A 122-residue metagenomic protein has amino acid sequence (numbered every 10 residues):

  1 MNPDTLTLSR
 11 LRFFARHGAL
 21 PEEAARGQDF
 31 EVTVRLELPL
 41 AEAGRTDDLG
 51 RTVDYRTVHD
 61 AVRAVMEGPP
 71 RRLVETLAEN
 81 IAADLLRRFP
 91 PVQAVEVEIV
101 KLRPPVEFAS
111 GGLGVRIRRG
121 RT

Functional and structural regions predicted by a protein language model:
M1-T122: N-terminal, polar/charged subdomain of small-to-medium soluble alpha/beta proteins
